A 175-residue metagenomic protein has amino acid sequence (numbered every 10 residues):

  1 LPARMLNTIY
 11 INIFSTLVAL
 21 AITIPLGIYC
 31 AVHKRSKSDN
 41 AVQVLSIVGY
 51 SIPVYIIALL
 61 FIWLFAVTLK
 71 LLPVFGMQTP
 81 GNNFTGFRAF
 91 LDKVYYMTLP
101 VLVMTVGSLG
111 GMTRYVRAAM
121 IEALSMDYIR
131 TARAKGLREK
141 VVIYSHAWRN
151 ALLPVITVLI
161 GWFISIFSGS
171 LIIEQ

Functional and structural regions predicted by a protein language model:
L1, I57-A58, P73-F75, A132 (+1 more regions): Short, hydrophobic secondary-structure boundary micro-motifs
L1, L69-L91: Hydrophobic alpha-helical transmembrane segments of membrane transport/permease proteins and related membrane-embedded
M5-S38, V54, F84-Q175: Alpha-helical transmembrane segments of integral membrane proteins, especially multi-pass inner/plasma-membrane
D39-Q43: Membrane-interface helix-entry/capping residues at the boundaries of transmembrane alpha-helices
L45-G76, V103-L109: Membrane-water interface segments at the C-terminal ends of transmembrane alpha-helices in multi-pass inner-membrane
L59-W63, G76-P80, Y95, F163-S165: Juxtamembrane/interface motifs at transmembrane-helix termini
